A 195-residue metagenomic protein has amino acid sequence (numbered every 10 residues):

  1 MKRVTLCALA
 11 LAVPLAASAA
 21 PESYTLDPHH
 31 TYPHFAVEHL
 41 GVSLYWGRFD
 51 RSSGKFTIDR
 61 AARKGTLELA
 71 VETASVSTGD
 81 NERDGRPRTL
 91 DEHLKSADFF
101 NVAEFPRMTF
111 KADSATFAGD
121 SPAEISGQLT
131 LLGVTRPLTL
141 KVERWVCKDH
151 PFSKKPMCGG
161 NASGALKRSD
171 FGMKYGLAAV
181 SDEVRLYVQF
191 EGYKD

Functional and structural regions predicted by a protein language model:
M1-C7: Bacterial N-terminal signal peptides that target proteins for export
L9-S18: Hydrophobic h-region of N-terminal signal peptides that target proteins for export in Gram-negative bacteria
A19-D195: Low-complexity, acidic/polar, glycine-enriched regions of mature
